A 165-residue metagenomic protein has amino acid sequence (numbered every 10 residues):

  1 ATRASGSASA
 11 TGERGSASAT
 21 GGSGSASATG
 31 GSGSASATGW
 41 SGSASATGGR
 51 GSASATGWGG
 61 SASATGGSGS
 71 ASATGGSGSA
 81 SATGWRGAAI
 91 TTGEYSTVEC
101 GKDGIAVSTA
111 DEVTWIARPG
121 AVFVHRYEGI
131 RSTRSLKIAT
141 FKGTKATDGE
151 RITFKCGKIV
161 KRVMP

Functional and structural regions predicted by a protein language model:
A1-M164: Periodic small-residue-enriched repeat registers in elongated scaffold domains
